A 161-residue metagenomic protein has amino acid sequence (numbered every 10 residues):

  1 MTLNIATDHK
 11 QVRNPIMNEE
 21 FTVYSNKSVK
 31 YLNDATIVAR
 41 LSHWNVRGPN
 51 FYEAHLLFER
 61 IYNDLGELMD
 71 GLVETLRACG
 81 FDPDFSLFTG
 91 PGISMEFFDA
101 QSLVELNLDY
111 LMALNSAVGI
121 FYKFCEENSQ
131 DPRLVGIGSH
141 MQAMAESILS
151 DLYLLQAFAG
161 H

Functional and structural regions predicted by a protein language model:
T2-Q11, N26-I37: Acidic, low-complexity proline/glycine-rich segments
Q11-S28, A100-L103, N107-Y110: Disorder-to-helix initiation segments
Y24-K27, Y31, L57-R60, D64 (+4 more regions): Alpha-helical initiation/capping and key positions within long helical/coiled-coil segments
S25, V29, T36-A39, H43 (+6 more regions): A structural signal for well-ordered alpha-helices, especially hydrophobic packing surfaces of coiled-coils
A35-R60, F121-V135: Helix-loop segments that flank and shape redox-cofactor active sites
Y52-L87: Conserved alpha-helical segments that form or flank metal/cofactor-binding pockets of metalloenzymes
I93-E146: Acidic/histidine-rich alpha-helical segments that form the ligand environment of transition-metal centers
